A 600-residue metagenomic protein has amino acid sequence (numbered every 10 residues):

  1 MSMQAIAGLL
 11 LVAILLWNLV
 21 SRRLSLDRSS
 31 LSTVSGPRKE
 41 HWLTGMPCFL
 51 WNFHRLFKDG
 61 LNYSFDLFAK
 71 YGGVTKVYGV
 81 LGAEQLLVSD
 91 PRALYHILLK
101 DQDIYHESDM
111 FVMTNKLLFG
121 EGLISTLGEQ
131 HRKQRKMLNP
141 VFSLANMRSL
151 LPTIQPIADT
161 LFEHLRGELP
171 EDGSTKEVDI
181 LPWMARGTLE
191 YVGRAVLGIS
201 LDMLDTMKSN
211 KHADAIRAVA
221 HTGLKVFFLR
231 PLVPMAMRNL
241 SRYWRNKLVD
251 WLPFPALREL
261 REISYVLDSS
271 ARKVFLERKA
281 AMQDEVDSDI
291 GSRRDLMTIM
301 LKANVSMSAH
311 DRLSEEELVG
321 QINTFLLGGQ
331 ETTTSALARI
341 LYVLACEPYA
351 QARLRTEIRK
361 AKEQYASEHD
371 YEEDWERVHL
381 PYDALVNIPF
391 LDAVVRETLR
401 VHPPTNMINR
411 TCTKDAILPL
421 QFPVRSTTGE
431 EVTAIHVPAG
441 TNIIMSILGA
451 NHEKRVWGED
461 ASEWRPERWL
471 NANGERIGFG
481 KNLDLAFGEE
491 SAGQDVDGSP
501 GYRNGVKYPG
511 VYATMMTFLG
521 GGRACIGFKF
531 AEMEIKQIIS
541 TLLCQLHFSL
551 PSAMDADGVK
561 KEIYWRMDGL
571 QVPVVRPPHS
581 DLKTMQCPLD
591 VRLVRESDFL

Functional and structural regions predicted by a protein language model:
S2-K133, R148, P152-T160, H164-G167 (+7 more regions): N-terminal membrane-proximal hinge/A-helix region immediately C-terminal to the signal-anchor transmembrane segment
P37-D59, F111-L197, A213-L276, E363 (+2 more regions): Cytochrome P450 catalytic-domain helical core, especially the substrate-recognition surface and oxygen-activation
N52-D66, G72, Y371-E431, M585: Conserved cytochrome P450 K-helix E-x-x-R motif and the immediately C-terminal K′/meander segment
Q155, S174, D214, A218 (+6 more regions): Cytochrome P450 I-helix active-site segment
T188, V192, L267, A271 (+4 more regions): Central I-helix of cytochrome P450 enzymes
L201, P348-Q351, N504, G510-Y512 (+3 more regions): Cytochrome P450 heme-binding "Cys pocket" and the immediately downstream C-terminal segment
E259-A336, W375-R377, Q494-Y502: Conserved cytochrome P450 catalytic core segment spanning the I/J/K helices
P404-M407, M445-G505: Conserved cytochrome P450 K-helix/beta-meander segment immediately N-terminal to the heme-binding cysteine loop
